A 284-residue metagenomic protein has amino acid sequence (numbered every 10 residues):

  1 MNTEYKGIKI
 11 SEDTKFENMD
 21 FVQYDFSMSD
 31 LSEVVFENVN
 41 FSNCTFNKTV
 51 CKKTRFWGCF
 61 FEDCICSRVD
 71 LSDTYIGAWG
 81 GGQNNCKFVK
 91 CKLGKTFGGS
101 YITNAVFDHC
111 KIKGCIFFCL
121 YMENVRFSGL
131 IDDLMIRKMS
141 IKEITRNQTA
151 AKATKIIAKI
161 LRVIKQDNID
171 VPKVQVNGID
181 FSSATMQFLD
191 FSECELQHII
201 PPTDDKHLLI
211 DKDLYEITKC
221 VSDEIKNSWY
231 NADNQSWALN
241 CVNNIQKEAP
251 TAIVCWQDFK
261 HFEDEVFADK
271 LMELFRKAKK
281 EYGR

Functional and structural regions predicted by a protein language model:
M1-N2, C220-R284: Terminal non-domain segments
M1-T218: Tandem repeat scaffolds
